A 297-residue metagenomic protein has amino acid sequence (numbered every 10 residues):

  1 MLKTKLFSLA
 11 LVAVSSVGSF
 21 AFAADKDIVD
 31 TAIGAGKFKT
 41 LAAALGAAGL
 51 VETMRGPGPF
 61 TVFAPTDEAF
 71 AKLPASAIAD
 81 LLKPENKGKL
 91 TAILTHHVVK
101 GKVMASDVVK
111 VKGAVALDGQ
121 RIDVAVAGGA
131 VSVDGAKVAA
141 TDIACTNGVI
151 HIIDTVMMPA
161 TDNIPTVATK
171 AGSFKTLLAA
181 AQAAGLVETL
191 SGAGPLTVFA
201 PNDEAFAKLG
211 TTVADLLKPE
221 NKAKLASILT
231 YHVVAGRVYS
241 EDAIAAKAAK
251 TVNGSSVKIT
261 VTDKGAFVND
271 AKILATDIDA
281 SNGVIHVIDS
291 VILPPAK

Functional and structural regions predicted by a protein language model:
L2-F7, F20-K297: Mature, structured domains of secreted/extracytosolic soluble proteins
S8-G18: Bacterial N-terminal signal peptides
